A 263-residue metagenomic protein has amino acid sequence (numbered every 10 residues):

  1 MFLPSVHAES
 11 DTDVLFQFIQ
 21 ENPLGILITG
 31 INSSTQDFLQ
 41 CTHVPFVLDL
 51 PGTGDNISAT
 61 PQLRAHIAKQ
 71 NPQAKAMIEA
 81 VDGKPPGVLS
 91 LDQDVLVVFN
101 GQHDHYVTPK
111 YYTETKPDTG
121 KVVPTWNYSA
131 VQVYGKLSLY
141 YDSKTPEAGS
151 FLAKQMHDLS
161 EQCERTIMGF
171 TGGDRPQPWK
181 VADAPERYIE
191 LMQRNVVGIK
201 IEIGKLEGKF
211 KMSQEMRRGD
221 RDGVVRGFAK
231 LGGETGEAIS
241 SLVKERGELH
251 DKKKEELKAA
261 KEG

Functional and structural regions predicted by a protein language model:
M1-Q62: An N-terminal domain-cap segment
T12, D82, D183-R187: Short alpha-helical segments and helix-capping/turn motifs at coil-helix boundaries
F16-I19, Q36, G54-N56, P85-L89 (+2 more regions): A general structural signal for short secondary-structure junctions and capping/turn motifs
I31-S33, F46-L50, I67-N71, G101 (+1 more regions): Short, flexible loop/turn elements at secondary-structure junctions
P45, H66, V98, K136 (+1 more regions): Residue-level recognition of well-ordered beta-strand positions that form the cores of beta-sheet-rich folds across
L48-G52, N71, L159-C163, I167: A generic secondary-structure signal for well-formed alpha-helical elements
T53-N56, T60, A68-K154: Short, structured beta-strand-loop surface elements
N127, Q132-G263: C-terminal edge-of-domain segments
